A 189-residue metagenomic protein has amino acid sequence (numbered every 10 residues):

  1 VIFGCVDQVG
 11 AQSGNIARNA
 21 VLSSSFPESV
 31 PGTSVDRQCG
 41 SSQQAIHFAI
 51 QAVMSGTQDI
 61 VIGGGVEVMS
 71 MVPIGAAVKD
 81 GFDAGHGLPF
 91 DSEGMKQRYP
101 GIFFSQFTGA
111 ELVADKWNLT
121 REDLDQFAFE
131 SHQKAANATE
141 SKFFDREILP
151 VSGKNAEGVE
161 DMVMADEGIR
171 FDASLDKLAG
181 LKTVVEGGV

Functional and structural regions predicted by a protein language model:
V1-F3: Membrane-embedded alpha-helical segments and adjacent helix-loop junctions characteristic of multi-pass solute
C5-D59, P100-T108, D172-V189: Conserved catalytic cysteine-centered active-site region of acyl-thioester-dependent Claisen-condensing enzymes
Q12-S13, M71-I74, N155: Short glycine-/acidic-enriched loop or helix-start segments at secondary-structure transitions that form or flank
R18, E111, A136: Short glycine-/small-residue-rich flexible loop motifs, especially phosphate/cofactor-binding loops
R37-E67, A114-F143: Active-site-proximal alpha-helical scaffold in enzymes
I60-V113: Flexible glycine-/small-residue-enriched beta->alpha junction loops that bind anionic phosphate/pyrophosphate groups
E93-G94, D115, E186-V189: Flexible glycine/proline-enriched surface loops and loop-helix/loop-strand junctions
D123-V189: N-terminal extracellular/periplasmic Venus flytrap/periplasmic-binding protein-like
